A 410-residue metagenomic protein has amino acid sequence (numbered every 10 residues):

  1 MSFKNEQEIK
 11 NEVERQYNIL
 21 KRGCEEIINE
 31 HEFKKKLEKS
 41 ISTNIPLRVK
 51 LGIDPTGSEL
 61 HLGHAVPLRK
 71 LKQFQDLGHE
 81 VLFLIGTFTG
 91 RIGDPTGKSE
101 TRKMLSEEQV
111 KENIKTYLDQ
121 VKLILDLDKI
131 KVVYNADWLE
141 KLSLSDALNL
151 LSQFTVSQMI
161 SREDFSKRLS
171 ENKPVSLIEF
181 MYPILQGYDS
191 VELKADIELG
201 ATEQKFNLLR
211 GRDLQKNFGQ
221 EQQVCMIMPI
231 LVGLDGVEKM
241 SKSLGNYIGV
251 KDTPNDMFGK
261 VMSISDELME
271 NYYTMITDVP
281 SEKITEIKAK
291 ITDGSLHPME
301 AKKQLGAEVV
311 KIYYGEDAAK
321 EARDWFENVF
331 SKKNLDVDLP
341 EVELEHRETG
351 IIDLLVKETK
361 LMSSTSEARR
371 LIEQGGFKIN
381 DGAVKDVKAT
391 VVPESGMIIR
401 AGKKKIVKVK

Functional and structural regions predicted by a protein language model:
S2-V49: Positively charged, low-complexity intrinsically disordered leader regions
F33-P95, L199-K205: N-terminal catalytic cores of NTP/NDP-binding nucleotidyl/phosphoryl-transfer enzymes
P67-L71, I184, L208-L214, V309 (+1 more regions): Buried hydrophobic packing segments
G93-G97, L142-L148, G236-M240: Short acidic, glycine/serine/threonine-rich loops at helix termini
P95-K111: A charged helix-plus-loop insertion that forms the helical arch/lid used to bind and gate nucleic-acid substrates
K98-K103, N149-S152, S243-L244: Short, hinge-like loop/turn segments at secondary-structure boundaries
S106-I227, L234: Divalent-metal (Mg2+/Mn2+/Ca2+)-assisted nucleotide/phosphate chemistry catalytic cores
Q215-K410: Conserved nucleotide- and phosphate/pyrophosphate-binding catalytic cores in adenylate/nucleotidyl-handling enzymes
